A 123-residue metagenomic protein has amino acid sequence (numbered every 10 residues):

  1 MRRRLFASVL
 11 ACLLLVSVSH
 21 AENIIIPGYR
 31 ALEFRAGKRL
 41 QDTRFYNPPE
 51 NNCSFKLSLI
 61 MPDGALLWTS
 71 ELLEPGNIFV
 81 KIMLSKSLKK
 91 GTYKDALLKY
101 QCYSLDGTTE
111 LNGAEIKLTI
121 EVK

Functional and structural regions predicted by a protein language model:
M1-A21, Y93: Gram-positive cell-envelope targeting signals
S17-K56, L105-K123: Primarily secretory-pathway and cell-envelope proteins
D42-T43, I78-K86: Exposed aromatic-hydrophobic patches
L57-M61: Conserved aromatic beta-strand anchor motif in extracellular beta-sandwich/beta-rich domains
A65-P75: Solvent-exposed serine/threonine-rich low-complexity stretches and specific carbohydrate-binding patches
L88-D95, T109: Short glycine/proline/serine/threonine-rich loop/turn segments at secondary-structure transition edges
Y93-S104: Internal, hydrophobic beta-strand segments that form the core of beta-sheet-rich folds
